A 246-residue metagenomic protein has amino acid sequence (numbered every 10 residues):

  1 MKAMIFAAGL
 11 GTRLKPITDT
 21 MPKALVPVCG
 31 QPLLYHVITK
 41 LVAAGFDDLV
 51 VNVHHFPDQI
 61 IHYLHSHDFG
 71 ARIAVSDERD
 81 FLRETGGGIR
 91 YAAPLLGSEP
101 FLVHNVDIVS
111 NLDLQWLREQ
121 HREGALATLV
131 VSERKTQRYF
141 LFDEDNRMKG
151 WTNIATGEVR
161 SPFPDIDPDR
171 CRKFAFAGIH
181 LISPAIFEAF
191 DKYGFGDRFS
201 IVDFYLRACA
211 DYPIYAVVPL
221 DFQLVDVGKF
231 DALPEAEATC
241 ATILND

Functional and structural regions predicted by a protein language model:
M1-C29, V42-A44, V218: Glycine-rich N-terminal loop/short-helix segment of MobA-like nucleotidyltransferase
K2-I5, Q31-N105, L114-W116, A189 (+2 more regions): Conserved N-terminal catalytic core of the sugar/cofactor nucleotidyltransferase
L10, V106-I108: Active-site metal-binding loops of divalent metal-dependent hydrolases
A24, R72-A74, L126, P213-Y215: Conserved beta-strand segments of alpha/beta enzyme cores
H54, S76-E78, V130, V217-L220: Conserved beta-strand termini and adjacent loop/short-helix elements that scaffold enzyme active sites in alpha/beta
F101-L102, V109, Q115-R122, R134-K135 (+1 more regions): Catalytic-core segments of class I nucleotidyltransferases/pyrophosphorylases that form NMP-activated intermediates
G124-E133, R138: A short, conserved acidic/glycine-rich loop-to-beta-strand motif that forms the donor nucleotide-sugar/metal
